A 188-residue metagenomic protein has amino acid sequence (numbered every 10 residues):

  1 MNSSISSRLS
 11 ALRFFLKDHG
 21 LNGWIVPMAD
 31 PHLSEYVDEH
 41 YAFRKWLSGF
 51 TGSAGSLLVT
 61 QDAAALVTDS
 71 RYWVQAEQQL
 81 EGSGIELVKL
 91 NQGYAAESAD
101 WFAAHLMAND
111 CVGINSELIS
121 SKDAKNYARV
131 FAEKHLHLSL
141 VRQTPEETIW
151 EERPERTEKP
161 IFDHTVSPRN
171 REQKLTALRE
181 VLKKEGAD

Functional and structural regions predicted by a protein language model:
M1-D188: Terminal domain-start leader segments
